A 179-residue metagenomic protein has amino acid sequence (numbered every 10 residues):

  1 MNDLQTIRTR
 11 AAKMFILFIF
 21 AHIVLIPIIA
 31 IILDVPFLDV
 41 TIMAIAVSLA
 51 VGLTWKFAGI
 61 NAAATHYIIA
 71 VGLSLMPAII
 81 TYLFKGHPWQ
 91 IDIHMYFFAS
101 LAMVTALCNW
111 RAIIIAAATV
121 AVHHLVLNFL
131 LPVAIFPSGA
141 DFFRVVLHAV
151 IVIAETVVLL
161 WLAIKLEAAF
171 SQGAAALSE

Functional and structural regions predicted by a protein language model:
M1-T9: Short, Lys/Arg-rich, polar N-terminal cytosolic tail immediately upstream of the first transmembrane signal-anchor
D3, K56-G59, M95, A134-D141 (+1 more regions): Juxtamembrane loop-helix boundary motifs flanking transmembrane segments in multi-pass membrane proteins
Q5, F18-I19, L160: A generic "functional-site adjacency" signal
T9-A12, I16, G72, L147-A154 (+1 more regions): Alpha-helical transmembrane segments of integral membrane proteins, emphasizing hydrophobic/aromatic residues
M14-W89, I93-A102, V120-V122: Hydrophobic transmembrane alpha-helices and their membrane-interface boundaries in multi-pass, membrane-anchored
I28-V47, V51, H87-P88, W110 (+1 more regions): Alpha-helical transmembrane segments and their interfaces in multipass membrane proteins
F98-I115: Canonical bilayer-spanning transmembrane alpha-helix
S171-G173, L177-E179: Long cytosolic alpha-helical coiled-coil signaling stalks of chemosensory transducers
